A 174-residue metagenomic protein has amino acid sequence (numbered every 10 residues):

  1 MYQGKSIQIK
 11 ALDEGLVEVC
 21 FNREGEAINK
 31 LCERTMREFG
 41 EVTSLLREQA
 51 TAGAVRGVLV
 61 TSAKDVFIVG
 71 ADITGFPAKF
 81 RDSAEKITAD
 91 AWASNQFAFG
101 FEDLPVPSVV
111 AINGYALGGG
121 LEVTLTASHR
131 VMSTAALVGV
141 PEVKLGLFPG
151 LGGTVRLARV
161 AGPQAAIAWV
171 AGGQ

Functional and structural regions predicted by a protein language model:
M1-T61, E85: Conserved CoA-thioester-binding segment of acyl-CoA-metabolizing enzymes
E26, T61-Q96, A116, K144-L147: Glycine- (often His-adjacent) and acidic-residue-rich active-site loop that binds/positions the CoA thioester
R34, W92, G152: Conserved active-site and cofactor/substrate-binding residues in soluble primary-metabolism enzymes
V42-L45, Q49, A93-P105: Catalytic-core regions built around general acid/base machinery
G100-G119, V123-Q174: Crotonase-fold acyl-CoA enzyme core
